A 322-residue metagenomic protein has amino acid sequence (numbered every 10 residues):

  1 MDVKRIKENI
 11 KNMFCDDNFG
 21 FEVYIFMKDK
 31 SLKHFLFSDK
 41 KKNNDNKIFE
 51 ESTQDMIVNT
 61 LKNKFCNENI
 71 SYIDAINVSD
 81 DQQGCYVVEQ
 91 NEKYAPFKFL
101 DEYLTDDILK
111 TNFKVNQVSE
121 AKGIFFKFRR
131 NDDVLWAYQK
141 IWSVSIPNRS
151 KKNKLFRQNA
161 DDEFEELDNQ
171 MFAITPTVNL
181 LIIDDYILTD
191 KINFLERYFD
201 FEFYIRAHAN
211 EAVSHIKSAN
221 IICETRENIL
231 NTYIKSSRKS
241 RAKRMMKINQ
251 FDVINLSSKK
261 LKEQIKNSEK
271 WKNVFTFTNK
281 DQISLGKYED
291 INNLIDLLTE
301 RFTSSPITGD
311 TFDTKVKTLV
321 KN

Functional and structural regions predicted by a protein language model:
D2-S52: Charged, amphipathic alpha-helical stretches
S31-N220, T225, R238-F312: Acidic, low-complexity, intrinsically disordered interaction modules
T308-N322: Short acidic DE-rich linear segments
